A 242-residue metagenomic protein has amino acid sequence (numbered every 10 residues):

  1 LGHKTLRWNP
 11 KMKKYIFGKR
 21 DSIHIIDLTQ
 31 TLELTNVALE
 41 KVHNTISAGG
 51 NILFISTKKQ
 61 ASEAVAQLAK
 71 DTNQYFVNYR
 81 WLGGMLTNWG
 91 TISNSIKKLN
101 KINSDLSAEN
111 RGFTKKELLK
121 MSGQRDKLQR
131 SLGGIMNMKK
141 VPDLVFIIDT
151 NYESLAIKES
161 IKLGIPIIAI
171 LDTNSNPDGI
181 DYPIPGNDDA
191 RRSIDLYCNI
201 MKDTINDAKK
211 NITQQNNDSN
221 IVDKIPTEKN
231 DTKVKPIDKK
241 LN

Functional and structural regions predicted by a protein language model:
L1-V42, I46-N51, T57-K58, S62-D105 (+5 more regions): N-terminal cationic and glycine-rich segments that engage phosphates or anionic surfaces
Q30, T57-Q60, Y79-L86, T150-Y152 (+3 more regions): Short, ordered loop/turn segments at secondary-structure junctions
G49-G50, N73-Q74, K140-D143, L163-P166 (+1 more regions): Short glycine-/polar-rich loops that comprise or flank the Walker A/P-loop and associated switch/sensor motifs
F54, V145, Y197: Residue-level signature of catalytic and energy-coupling elements of molecular machines, predominantly ATP/GTP-dependent
G84-K127, D188-D189, I194-L196, I200-Q214: Conserved phosphate-handling catalytic cores of large alpha/beta enzymes
R111-I168, D172: Extended, charged alpha-helical interaction scaffolds
L155-Q214: Short glycine/threonine-rich loop/turn motifs
N206-N242: Intrinsically disordered, compositionally biased charged tails
